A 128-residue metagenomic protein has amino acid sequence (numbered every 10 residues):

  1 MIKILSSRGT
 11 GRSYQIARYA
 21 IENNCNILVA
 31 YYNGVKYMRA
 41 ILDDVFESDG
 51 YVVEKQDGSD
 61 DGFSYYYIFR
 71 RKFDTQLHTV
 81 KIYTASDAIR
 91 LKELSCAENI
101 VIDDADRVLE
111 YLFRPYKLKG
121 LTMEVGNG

Functional and structural regions predicted by a protein language model:
M1-D87: Conserved P-loop
S7, E93-S95, G126: Glycine-centered flexibility motif
V29-Y31, I102, G126-N127: Short beta-strand/turn micro-motifs composed of small residues that flank or help shape donor/cofactor-binding pockets
I68-K119: Conserved RecA-like ASCE ATPase "motif II neighborhood" in helicase/translocase motors
L118-G128: Sensor-1/coupling segment of RecA-like P-loop NTPase cores
